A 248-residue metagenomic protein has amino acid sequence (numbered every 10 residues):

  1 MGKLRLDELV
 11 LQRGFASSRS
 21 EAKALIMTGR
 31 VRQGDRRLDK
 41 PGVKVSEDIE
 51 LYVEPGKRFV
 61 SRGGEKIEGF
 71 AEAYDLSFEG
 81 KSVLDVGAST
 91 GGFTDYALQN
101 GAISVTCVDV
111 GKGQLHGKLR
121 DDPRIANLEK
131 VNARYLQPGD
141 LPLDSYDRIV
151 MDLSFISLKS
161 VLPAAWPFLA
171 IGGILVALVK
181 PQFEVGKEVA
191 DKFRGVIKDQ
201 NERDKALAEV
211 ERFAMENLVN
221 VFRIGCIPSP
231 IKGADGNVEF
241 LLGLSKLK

Functional and structural regions predicted by a protein language model:
M1-I49: A basic, amphipathic helix-loop patch mediating RNA/tRNA/ribosome contacts
F15, E72-E79, P142-L143: Glycine-rich helix-loop-beta junction characteristic of Rossmann-like nucleotide cofactor-binding loops
F78-S89: Conserved class I S-adenosyl-L-methionine
T90-G101: Conserved SAM-binding loop of SAM-dependent methyltransferases across substrates and taxa, primarily the Class I
S104-S160: S-adenosyl-L-methionine
K159-V176: A short glycine-rich, Lys/Arg-flanked "PGG" loop and its adjoining helix->strand segment in the class I
P181-D199: Short, glycine-/aromatic-enriched active-site segment of Class I SAM-dependent methyltransferases
L218, P228-K248: Core SAM-dependent methyltransferase catalytic element
